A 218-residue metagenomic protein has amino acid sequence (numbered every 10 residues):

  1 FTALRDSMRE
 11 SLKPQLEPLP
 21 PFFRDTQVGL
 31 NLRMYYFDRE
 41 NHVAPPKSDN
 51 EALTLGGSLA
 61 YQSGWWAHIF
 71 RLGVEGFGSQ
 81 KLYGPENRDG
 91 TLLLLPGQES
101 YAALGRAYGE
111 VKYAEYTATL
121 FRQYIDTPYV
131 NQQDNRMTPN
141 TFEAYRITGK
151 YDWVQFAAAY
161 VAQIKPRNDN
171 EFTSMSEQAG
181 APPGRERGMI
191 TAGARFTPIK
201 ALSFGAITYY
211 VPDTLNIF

Functional and structural regions predicted by a protein language model:
F1-I125, G149: Beta-barrel outer-membrane channel/assembly domains of diderm bacteria
F23-D25, S48-T54, Q98-L104, N135-N140 (+2 more regions): Transmembrane beta-barrel outer-membrane domains
R24, R39, N131-Q132, F156: Generic structural "secondary-structure junction" signal
E40-K47, G84-G90, P128-M137, N168-M175 (+1 more regions): Outer-membrane beta-barrel translocator domains and adjoining extracellular loop/strand segments of Gram-negative
I69, A114-Y116, R136-F218: Signature for the C-terminal beta-barrel architecture of outer-membrane proteins
R106, N131-D134, E143-A144: Catalytic micro-motifs at enzyme active sites that drive phosphoryl/nucleotidyl and oxygen chemistry
D126-T127, I164: Short secondary-structure capping/turn micro-motifs that flank functional sites
